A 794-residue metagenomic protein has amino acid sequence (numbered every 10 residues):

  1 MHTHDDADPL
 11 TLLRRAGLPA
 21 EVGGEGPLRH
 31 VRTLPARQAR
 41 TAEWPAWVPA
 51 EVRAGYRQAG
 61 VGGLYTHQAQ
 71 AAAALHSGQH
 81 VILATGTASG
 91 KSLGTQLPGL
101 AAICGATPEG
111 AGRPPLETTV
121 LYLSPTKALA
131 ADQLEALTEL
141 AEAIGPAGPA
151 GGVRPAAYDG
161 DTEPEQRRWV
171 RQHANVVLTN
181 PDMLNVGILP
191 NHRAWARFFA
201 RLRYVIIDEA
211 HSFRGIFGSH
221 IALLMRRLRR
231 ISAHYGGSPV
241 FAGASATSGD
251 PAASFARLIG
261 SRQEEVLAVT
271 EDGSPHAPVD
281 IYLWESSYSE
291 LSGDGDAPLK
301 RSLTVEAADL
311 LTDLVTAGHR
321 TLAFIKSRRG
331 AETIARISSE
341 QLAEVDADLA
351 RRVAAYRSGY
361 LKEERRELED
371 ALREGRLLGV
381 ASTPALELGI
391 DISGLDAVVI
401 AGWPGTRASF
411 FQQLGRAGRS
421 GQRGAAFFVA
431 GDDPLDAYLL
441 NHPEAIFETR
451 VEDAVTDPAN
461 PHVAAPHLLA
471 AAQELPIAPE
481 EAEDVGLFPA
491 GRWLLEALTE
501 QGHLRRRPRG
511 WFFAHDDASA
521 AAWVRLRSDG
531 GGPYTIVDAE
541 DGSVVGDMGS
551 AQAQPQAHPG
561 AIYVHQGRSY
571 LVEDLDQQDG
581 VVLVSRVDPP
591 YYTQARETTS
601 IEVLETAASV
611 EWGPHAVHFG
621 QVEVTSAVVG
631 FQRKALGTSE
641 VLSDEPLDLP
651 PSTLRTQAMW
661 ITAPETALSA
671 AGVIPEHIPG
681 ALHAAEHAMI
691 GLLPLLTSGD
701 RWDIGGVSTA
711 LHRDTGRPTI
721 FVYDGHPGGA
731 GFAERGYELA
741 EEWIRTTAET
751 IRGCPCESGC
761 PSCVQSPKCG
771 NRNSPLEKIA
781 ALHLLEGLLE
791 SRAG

Functional and structural regions predicted by a protein language model:
M1-A69, H80: Helicase-associated low-complexity/disordered flanking segments
T119-A130, L311-Q341: Conserved strand-helix element at the start of the C-terminal RecA-like helicase core
G160-R201, A371: Conserved helix/coil segment N-terminal to the catalytic DExD/H
P181-I188, H192-Y235: SF2 helicase catalytic motif II
H211-D272: Post-DEXD/H (motif II) to motif III coupling segment of the RecA-like Helicase ATP-binding lobe
A252-I259, E264-S327: Conserved interdomain linker/interface between the two RecA-like ATPase lobes of SF2 helicase motors
G405-F427: Conserved SF2 helicase motif VI
R423-A426, D432-T449, D457, H462-A478 (+4 more regions): Extended Lys/Arg-rich polyanion-binding regions
